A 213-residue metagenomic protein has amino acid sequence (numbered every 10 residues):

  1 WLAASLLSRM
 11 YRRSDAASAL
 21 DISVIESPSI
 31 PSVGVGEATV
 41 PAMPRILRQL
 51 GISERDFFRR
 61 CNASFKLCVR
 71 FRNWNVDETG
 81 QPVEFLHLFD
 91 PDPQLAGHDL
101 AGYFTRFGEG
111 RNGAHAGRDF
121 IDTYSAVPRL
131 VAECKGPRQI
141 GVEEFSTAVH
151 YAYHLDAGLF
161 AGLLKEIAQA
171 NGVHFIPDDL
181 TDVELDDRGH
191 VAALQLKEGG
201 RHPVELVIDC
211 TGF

Functional and structural regions predicted by a protein language model:
L2-R12, L50: Short, well-ordered amphipathic alpha-helices
S8-V35: Glycine-rich FAD pyrophosphate-binding loop
D21-S27, I140-V149: A short, surface-exposed helix-loop junction/capping segment
P31-R129: Dinucleotide-binding Rossmann-like beta1-alpha1 core, especially the glycine-rich loop that anchors the ADP
T147-I167, F175-D178, C210: Short beta-strand to alpha-helix junction loop
I176-A192: A conserved short coil-to-beta-strand element within the FAD-binding core of flavoproteins
K197-L206: Core beta-strand elements of the Rossmann-like FAD/NAD(P) dinucleotide-binding domain in flavoenzyme oxidoreductases
